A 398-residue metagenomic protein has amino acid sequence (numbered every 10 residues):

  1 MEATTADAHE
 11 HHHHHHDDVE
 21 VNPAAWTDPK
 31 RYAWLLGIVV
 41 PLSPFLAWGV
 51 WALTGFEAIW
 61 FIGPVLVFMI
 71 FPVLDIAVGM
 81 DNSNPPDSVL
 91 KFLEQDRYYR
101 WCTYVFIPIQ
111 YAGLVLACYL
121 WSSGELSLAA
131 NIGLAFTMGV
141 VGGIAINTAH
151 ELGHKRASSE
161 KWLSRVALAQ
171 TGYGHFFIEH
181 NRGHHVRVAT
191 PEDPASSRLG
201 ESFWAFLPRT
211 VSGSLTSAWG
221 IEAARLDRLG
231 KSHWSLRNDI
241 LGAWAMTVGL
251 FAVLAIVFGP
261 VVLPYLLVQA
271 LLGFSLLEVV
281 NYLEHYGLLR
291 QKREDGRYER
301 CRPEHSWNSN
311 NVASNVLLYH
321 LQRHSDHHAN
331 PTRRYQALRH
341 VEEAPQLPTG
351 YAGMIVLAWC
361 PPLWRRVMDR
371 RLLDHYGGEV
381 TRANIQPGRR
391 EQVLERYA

Functional and structural regions predicted by a protein language model:
E2-V40, A157-R165, A169-D239, V261 (+1 more regions): Cytosolic/stromal cytosol-facing helical appendages immediately following the last transmembrane segment
E20-P23, A47-V50, T54, V89 (+11 more regions): Generic alpha-helix detector with strongest preference for long hydrophobic helices that associate with membranes
T27-V78, R97-S122, A129-G142, S235-N281 (+1 more regions): Alpha-helical bilayer-embedded segments of polytopic membrane proteins, i.e., transmembrane/intramembrane helices
I76-F92, L289: Membrane-helix interface/capping segments
D81-N84, L120-S123, G153, G287 (+1 more regions): Juxtamembrane transmembrane-helix termini
P86-V211: Intramembrane catalytic core of multi-pass membrane enzymes that act on lipidic substrates
G143-T148, L266, V316, H320 (+1 more regions): Short alpha-helical catalytic segment bearing the HExxH-like zincin motif of zinc-dependent metalloproteases
